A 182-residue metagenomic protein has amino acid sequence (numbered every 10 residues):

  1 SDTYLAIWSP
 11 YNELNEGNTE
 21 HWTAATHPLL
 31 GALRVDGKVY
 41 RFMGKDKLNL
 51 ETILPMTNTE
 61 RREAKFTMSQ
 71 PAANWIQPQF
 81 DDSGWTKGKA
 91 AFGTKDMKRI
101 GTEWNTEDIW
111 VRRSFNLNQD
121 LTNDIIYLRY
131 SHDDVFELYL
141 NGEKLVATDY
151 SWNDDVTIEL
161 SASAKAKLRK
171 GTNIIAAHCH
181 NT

Functional and structural regions predicted by a protein language model:
S1-Q77, F92-T94, N153: Accessory carbohydrate-recognition regions in carbohydrate-active enzymes
Y4, L117, L160-A164: Hydrophobic residues in beta-strands and at strand termini
K47, P78, S83-W104: Surface-exposed, low-complexity/disordered Ser/Thr/Gly/Pro/Asn-rich loops and linkers
I53-A72, Q77-F80, W85-G88, A162-T182: An acidic-aromatic loop/edge-strand motif
W85, E107, F115-G142, I175: Aromatic-lined ligand-binding clefts that engage carbohydrates, nucleic acids, or primary amines
K98-W110, A147-D155: Extracellular beta-rich ligand/substrate-recognition surface
S131, E137-T182: Beta-strand-rich ligand-recognition modules
